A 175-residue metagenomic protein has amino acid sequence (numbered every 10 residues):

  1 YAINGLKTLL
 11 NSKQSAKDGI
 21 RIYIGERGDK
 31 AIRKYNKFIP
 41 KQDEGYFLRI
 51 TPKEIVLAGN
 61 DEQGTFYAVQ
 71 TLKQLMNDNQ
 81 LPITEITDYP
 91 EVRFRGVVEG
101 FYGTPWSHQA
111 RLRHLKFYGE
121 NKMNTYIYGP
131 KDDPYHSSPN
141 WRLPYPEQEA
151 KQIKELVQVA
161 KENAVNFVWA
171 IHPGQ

Functional and structural regions predicted by a protein language model:
Y1-F94, Y102: Contiguous, structured surface segment used for ligand recognition
V98-Q175: Aromatic-lined carbohydrate-binding surfaces of glycoside hydrolases
